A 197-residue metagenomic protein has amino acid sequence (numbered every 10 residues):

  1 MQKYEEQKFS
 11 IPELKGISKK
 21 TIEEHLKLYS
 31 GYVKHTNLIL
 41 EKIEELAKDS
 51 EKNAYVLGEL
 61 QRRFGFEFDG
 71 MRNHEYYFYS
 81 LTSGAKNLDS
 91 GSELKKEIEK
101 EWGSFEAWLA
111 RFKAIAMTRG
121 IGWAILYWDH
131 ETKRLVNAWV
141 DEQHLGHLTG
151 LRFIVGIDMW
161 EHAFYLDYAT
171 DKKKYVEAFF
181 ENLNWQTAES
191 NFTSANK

Functional and structural regions predicted by a protein language model:
M1-K197: Feature for soluble, non-membrane regions of globular proteins
